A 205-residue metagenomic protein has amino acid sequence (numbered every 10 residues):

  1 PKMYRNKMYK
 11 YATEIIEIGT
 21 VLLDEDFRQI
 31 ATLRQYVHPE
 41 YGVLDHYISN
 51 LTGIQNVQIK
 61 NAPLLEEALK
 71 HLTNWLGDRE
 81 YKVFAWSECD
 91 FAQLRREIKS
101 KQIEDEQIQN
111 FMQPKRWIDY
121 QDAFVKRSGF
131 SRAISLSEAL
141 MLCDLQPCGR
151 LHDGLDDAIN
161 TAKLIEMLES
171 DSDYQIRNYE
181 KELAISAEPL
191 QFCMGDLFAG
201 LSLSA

Functional and structural regions predicted by a protein language model:
P1-M8: Short acidic, Gly/Ser-rich segments with clustered Asp/Glu that frequently serve as metal-coordination loops in enzyme
Y9-Y11, A62: Flexible, glycine- and charge-enriched loops at secondary-structure boundaries
A12-I18, L22-T52, G77-S204: Metal-dependent phosphoesterase core characteristic of DEDDh/y 3'-5' exonuclease domains
S49-A68: Metal-dependent phosphoesterase signature
L65-D78: Short, basic/hydrophobic alpha-helical segments
